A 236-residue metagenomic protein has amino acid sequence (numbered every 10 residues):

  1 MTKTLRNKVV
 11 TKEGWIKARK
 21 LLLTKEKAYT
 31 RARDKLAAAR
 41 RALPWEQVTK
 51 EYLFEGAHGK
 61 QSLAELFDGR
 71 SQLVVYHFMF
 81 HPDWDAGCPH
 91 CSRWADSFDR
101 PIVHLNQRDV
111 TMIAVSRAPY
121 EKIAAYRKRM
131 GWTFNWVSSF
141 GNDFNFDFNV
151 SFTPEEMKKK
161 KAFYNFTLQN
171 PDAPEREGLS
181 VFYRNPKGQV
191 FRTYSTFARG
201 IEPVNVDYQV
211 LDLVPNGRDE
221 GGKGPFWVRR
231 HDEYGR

Functional and structural regions predicted by a protein language model:
M1-L73, F78-R108, A125-G131, N135 (+1 more regions): Non-globular targeting/processing and membrane-anchoring segments
N106-I123: Catalytic nucleophile loop
S116, S138-F140: Short loop/edge segments at beta-strand edges and connector loops that shape dinucleotide/nucleotide cofactor-binding
